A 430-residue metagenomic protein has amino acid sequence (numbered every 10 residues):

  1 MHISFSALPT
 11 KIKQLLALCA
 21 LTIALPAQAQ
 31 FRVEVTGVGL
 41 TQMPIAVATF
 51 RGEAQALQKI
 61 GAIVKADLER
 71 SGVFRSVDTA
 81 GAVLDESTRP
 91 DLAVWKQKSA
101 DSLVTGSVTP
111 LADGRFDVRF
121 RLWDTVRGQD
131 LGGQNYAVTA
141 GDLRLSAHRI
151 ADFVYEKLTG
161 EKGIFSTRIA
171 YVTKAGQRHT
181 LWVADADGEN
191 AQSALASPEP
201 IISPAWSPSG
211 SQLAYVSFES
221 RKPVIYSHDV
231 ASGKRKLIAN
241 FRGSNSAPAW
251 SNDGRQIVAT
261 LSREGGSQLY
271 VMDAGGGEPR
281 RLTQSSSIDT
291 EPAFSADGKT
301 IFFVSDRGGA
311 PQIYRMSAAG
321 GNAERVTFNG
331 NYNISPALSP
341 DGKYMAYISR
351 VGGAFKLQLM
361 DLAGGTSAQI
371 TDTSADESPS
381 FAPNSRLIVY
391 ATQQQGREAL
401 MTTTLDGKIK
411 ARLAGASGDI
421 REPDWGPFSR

Functional and structural regions predicted by a protein language model:
F31, T88-F153: Amphipathic beta-strand/beta-sheet edge segments enriched in Tyr/Trp
V35-V94, V104, V108-T109: Short beta-strand->alpha-helix linker/helix-N-cap micro-motif that forms a surface specificity/interaction loop
V126, D185-E189, D229-G233, D273-G277 (+3 more regions): Short loop/turn segments that connect beta-strands within beta-propeller blades
K162, T173-T180, A196-E199, V216-I225 (+10 more regions): A flexible loop/linker signature enriched in serine peptidases of the S9 family
G163-F165, P208-S209, N252-D253, A296-D297 (+3 more regions): Residue-level detector of Asp-centered blade-edge/turn motifs that repeat once per structural unit in beta-propeller
I169, L213, G254-V258, G298-I301 (+2 more regions): Hydrophobic beta-strand positions that form the internal "hydrophobic ladder" of WD40/Gbeta-like beta-propeller blades
E398-R430: Blade-level signature of beta-propeller repeat domains, shared across WD40, Kelch, NHL, RCC1 and BNR/Asp-box propellers
